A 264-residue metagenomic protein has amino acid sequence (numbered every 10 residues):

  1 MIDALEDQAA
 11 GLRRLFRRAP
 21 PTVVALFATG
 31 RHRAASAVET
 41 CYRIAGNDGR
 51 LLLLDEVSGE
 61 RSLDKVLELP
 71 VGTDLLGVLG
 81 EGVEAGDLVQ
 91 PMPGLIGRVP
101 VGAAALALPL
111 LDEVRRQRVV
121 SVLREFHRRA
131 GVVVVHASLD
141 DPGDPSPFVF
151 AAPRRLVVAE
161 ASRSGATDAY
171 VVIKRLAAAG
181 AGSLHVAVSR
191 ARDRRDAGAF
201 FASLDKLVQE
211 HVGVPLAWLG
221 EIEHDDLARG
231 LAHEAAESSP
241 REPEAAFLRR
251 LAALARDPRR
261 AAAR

Functional and structural regions predicted by a protein language model:
M1-A19, V23-V24, G182-R264: C-terminal lobe/tail of nucleotide-utilizing enzymes
I2-F16, E56-V101: Phosphate-binding loop that captures ATP/GTP phosphates
R18-A19, A45-G46, P91-P93, E125-A130 (+1 more regions): Flexible, charged surface loops at secondary-structure boundaries
T22-A85, V122-L123, A137: Walker A/P-loop NTP-binding active-site region of P-loop NTPases, recognizing the glycine-rich GxxxxGKT/S
L26-R31, L54-S58, P100-A104, H136-L139 (+3 more regions): Structural motif
L75-L76, P109-E113, V133-H136: Short, flexible loop segments at the rims of nucleotide/cofactor-binding pockets, characterized by
A105-E113, R163-S164: Flexible beta-alpha connector loops of hexameric P-loop NTPases
R115-G220: Conserved catalytic-core segment of NTP-binding enzymes
